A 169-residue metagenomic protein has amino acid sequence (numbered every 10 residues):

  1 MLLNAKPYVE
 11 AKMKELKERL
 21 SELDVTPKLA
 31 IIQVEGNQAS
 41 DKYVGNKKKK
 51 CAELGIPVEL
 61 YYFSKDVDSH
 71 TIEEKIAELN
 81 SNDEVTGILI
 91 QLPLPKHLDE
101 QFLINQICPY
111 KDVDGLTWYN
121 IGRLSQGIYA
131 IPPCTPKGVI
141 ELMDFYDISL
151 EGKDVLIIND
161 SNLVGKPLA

Functional and structural regions predicted by a protein language model:
M1-P7, N82, L98-N105: Helix-enriched interaction subdomains in cytosolic or periplasmic regions, typified by TIR/SEFIR signaling/NADase cores
M1-V25: Positively charged, low-complexity intrinsically disordered leader regions
T26-G36: Short beta-strand segments enriched in small/hydrophobic residues
V34-K48, P133-A169: Glycine-rich phosphate/diphosphate-binding loop of Rossmann-like nucleotide-binding domains
C51-D66: Short beta-strand elements in bilobed, periplasmic/extracellular small-molecule ligand-binding domains
E53, E78-N80, I107-Y110: Non-catalytic terminal and connector segments of soluble metabolic enzymes
T71-N82: Short, well-structured alpha-helical segments in soluble
I90-V155: Anion-binding alpha/beta catalytic cores of soluble intermediary-metabolism enzymes, centered on
